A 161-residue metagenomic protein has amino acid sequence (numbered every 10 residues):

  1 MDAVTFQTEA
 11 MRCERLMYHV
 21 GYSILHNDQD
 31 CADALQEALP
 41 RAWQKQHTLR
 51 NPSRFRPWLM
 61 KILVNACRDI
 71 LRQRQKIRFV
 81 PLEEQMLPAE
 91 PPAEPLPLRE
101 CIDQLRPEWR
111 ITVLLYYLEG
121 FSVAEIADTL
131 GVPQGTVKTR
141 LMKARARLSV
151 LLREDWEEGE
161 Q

Functional and structural regions predicted by a protein language model:
M1-H19, A32: A short, charge-rich alpha-helical start-of-domain segment used by transcription regulators
V4-Q7, P81, P92, D128-T129 (+1 more regions): C-terminal edge and immediately downstream basic/flexible tail or linker adjoining helix-turn-helix-like DNA-binding
E14, Y18, L39, R106 (+2 more regions): C-terminal flanking helix
H19, D33-P40, Q44, S53-N65: Structural recognition of an alpha-helix C-terminal capping motif at a helix-to-coil junction
Q44-R50, K61-L82, K143: Arg/Lys-rich amphipathic alpha helix in sigma70-family domain 2
V64, R68, L130-E154: DNA-recognition helix of helix-turn-helix
D69, K76-I102, S122, E157-Q161: Internal acidic/polar
T112-Y116: A short pre-motif secondary-structure segment
